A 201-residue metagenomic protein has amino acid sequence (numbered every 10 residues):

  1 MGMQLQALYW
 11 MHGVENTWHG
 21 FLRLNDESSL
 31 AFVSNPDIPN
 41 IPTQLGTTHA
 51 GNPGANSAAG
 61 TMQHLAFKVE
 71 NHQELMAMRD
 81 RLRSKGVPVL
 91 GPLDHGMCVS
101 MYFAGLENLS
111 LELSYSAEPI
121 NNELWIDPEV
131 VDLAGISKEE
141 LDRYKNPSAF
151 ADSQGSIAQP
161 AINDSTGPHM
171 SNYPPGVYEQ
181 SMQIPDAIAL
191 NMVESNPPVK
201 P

Functional and structural regions predicted by a protein language model:
M1-D37: Core segments of cupin and vicinal oxygen chelate
H12, N56, G91-P92: Short Gly/Pro-enriched turn/cap motifs at secondary-structure boundaries
G20-N25, Q44-R81, V99-G105: Vicinal oxygen chelate
L30, N40, Q73-L75, L111 (+1 more regions): Residue-level signal for secondary-structure boundary sites
N35-I38, A117-P119: A short, sequence-level motif marking secondary-structure junctions
N40-S57, I126-S137: Conserved acyl-donor/pantetheine-binding loop and adjacent beta-alpha core of acyl/acetyltransferases and related
R79-P201: Vicinal oxygen chelate
